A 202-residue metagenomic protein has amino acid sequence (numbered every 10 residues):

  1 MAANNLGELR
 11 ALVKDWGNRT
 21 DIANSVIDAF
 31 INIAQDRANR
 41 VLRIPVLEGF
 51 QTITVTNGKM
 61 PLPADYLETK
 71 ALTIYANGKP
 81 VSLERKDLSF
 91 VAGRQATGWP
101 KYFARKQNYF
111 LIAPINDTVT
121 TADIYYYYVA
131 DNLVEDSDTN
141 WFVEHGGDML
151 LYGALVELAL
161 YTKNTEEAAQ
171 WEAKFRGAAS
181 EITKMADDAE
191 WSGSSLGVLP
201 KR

Functional and structural regions predicted by a protein language model:
M1-R202: Glycine-enriched, solvent-exposed interface loops adjoining structured elements
